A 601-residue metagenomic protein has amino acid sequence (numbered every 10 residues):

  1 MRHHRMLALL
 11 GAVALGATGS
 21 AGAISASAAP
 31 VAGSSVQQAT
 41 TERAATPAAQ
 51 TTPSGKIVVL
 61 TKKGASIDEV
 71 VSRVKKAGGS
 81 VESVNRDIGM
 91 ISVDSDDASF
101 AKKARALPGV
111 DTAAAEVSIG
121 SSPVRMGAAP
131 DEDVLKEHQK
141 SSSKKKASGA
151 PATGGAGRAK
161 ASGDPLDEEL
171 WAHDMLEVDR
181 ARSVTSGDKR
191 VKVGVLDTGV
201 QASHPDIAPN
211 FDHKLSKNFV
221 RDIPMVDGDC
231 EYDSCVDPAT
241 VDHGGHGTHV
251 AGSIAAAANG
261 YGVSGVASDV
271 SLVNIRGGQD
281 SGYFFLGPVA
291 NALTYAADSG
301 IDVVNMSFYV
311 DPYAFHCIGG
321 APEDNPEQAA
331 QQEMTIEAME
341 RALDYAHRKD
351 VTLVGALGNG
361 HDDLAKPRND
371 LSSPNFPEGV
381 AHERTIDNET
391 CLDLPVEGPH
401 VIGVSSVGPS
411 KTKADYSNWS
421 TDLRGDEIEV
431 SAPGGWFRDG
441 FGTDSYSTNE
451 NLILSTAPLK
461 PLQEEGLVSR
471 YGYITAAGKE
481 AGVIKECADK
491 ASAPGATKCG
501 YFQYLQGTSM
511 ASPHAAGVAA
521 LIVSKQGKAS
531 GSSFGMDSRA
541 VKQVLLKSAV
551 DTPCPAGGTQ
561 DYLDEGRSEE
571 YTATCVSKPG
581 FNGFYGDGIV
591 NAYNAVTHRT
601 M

Functional and structural regions predicted by a protein language model:
M1-P30: Secretory targeting and sorting signals
A32-A49, P130-V195, V200, C230-H243 (+5 more regions): N-terminal domain-start motif of subtilase-like serine proteases
V36-T41, T46-Q50, E82-S83, I119 (+4 more regions): C-terminal subdomain of the subtilisin-like protease fold in secreted/lumenal serine endopeptidases
V58, S92, K192-L196, H249-G252 (+11 more regions): Structural recognition of the beta-strand scaffold that forms the well-ordered cores of secreted hydrolase catalytic
T61, D68-E168, P409: Autoinhibitory propeptides
G155-G157, A161-A255, N259-S268, N291-T294 (+7 more regions): Active-site core segment of subtilase-fold serine proteases
R182-D188, S264-A267, Y283-M306, H316-P322 (+5 more regions): Mature extracellular/periplasmic domains of secretome proteins
E378-A520: Extracellular S/T/G-rich loop segment that most often corresponds to the catalytic His/Ser-adjacent loop
